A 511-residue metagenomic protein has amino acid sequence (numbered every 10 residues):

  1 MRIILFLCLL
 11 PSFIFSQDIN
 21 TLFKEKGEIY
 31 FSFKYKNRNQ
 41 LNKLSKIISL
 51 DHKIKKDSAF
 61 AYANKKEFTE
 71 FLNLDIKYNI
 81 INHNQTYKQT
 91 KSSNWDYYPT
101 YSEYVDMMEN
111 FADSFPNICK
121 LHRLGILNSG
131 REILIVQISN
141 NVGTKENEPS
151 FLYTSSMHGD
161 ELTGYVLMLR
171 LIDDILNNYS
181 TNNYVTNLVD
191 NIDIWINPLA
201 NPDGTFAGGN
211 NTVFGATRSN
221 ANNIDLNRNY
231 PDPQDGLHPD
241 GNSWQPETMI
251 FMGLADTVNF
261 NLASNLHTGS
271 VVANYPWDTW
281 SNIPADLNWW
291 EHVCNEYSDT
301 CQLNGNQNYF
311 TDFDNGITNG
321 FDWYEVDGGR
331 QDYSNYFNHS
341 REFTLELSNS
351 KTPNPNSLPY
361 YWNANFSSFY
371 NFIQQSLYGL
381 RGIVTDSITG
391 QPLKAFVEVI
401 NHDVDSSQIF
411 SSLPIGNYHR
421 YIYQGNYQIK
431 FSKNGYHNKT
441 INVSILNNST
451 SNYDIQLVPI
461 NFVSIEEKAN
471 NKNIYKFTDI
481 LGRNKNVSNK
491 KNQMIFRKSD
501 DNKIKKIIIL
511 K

Functional and structural regions predicted by a protein language model:
K145-N295, D299, L303-F310, S334-Y336 (+1 more regions): Active-site/substrate-binding loop(s) of hydrolase catalytic cores
A263-A285, G316-Q374: Active-site-adjacent mobile loop/cap segments within catalytic or ligand-binding domains
I373-I388: A short, Gly/Thr-enriched small/hydrophobic beta-strand-prone motif that recurs across taxa
I388, D454-K485: Residue-level detector of functionally pivotal "anchor" positions at catalytic/ligand-binding pockets or at interdomain
L393, V399-Y423: Short, acidic Ser/Thr/Gly-rich low-complexity loop/linker segments typical of extracellular and cell-surface proteins
Y418, Q424-G435: A short, solvent-exposed beta-strand micro-motif common in secreted/extracellular proteins
N434-P459: Structured interaction patches on ligand/partner-binding surfaces of diverse proteins
N492-K511: C-terminal tail/sorting-segment detector
